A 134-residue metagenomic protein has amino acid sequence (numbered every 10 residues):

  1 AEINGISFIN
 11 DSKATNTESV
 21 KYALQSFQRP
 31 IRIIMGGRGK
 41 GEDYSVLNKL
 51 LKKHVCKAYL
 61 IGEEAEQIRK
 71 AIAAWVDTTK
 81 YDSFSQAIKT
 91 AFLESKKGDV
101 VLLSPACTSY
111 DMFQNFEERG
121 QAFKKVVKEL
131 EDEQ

Functional and structural regions predicted by a protein language model:
A1-C56: Nucleotide phosphate-binding/pyrophosphate-handling subdomain across enzymes that bind or process nucleotide phosphates
I6-S7, S109-F113: A short acidic, helix-capping loop that chelates divalent metal ions and anchors anionic groups
S19, Q67-K70, M112: Phosphate- and divalent-cation-binding pockets in alpha/beta enzyme and binding domains that engage nucleotide-derived
S45-D99, Q134: C-terminal helical cap/extension that packs against the catalytic core of soluble nucleotide-cofactor enzymes
L102-A106: Short beta-strands and strand-loop turn motifs
K128-Q134: Generic C-terminal helix-cap and adjacent flexible tail
